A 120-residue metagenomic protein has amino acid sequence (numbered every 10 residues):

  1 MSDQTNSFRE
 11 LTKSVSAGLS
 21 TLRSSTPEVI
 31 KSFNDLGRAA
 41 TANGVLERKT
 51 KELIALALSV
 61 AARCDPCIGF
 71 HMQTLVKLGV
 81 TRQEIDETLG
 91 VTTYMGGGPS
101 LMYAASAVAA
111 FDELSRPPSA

Functional and structural regions predicted by a protein language model:
M1-T50, Y103-A120: Acidic, glycine/proline-rich low-complexity segments that act as flexible tails and inter-domain linkers
G37-R38, A55, M72-V76, L89-G90: Amphipathic alpha-helical segments within well-ordered protein domains
V45-A62, Q83-T92: Immediate flanking context of iron-sulfur cluster ligation sites
V60, T74-K77, Y94: Short basic/hydrophobic patches in alpha-helices and adjacent helix-turn junctions that form amphipathic surface motifs
C64-C67: Short cysteine clusters
F70-R82, F111: Iron-sulfur (Fe-S) cluster-binding segments and ferredoxin-like electron-carrier domains, especially [2Fe-2S]
G79-T88, R116-A120: Charge-rich, acidic-biased intrinsically disordered regions
D86-D112: C-terminal structural segments of small proteins and small subunits
